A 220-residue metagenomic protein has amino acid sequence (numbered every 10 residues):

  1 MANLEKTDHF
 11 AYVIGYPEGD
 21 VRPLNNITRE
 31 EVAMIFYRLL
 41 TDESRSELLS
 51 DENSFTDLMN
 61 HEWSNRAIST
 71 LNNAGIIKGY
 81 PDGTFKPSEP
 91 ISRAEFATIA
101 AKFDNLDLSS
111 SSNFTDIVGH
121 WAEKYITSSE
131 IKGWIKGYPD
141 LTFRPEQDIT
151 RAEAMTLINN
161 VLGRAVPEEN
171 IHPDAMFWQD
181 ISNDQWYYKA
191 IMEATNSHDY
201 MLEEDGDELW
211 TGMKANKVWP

Functional and structural regions predicted by a protein language model:
M1-E30, Y37-N65, N73-A94, A101-K124 (+3 more regions): Feature responds to low-complexity, polar/acidic, surface-exposed segments characteristic of secreted/exported proteins
G133: Membrane-interfacial amphipathic helices and adjacent loop/beta segments that form the lipid-substrate binding surface
N159: Cysteine-centered nucleophilic/redox motifs
